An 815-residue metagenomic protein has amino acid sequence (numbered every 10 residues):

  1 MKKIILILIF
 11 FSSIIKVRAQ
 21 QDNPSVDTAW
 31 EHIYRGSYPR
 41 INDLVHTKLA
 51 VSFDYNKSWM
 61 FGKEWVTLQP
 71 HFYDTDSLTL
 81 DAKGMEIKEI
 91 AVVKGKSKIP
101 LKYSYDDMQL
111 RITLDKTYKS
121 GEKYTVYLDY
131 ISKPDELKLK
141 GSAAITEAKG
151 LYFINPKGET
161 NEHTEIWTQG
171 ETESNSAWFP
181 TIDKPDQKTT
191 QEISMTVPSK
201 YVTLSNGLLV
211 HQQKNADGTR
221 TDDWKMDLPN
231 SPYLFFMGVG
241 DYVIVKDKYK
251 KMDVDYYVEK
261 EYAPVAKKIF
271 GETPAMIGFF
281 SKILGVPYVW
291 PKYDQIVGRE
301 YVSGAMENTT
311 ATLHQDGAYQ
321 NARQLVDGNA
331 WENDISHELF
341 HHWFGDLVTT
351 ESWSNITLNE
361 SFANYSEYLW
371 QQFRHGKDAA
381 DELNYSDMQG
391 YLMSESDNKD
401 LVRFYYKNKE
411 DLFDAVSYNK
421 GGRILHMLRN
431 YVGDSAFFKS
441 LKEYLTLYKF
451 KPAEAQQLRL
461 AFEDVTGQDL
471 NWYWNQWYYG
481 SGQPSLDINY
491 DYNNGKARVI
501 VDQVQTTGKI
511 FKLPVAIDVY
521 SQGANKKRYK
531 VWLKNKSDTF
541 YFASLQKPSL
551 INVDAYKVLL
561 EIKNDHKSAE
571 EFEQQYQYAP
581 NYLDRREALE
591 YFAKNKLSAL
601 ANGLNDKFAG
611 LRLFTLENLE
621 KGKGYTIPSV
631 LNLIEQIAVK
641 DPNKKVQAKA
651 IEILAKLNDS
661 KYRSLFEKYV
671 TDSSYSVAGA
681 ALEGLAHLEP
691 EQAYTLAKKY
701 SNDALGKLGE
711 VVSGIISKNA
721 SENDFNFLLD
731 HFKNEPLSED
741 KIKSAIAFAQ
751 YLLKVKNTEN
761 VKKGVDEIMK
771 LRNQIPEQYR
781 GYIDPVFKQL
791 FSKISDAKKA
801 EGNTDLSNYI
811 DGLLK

Functional and structural regions predicted by a protein language model:
K3-I5, K16-A19, P24-T28, I87 (+4 more regions): Hydrophobic alpha-helical and helix-loop surface patches within well-folded domains that function as non-catalytic
L6-F10: Sec-dependent N-terminal signal peptides
S12-I14: N-terminal signal peptide c-region/cleavage motif recognized by signal peptidases
A19-Y288, A415, N430-V432, Y448: Acidic/His-enriched low-complexity segments
V197, K260, F340, Y448-N632 (+4 more regions): Non-catalytic accessory/interaction domains
K557-E561, L583-K594, N602, R612-Y625 (+9 more regions): Structural detector for internal amphipathic alpha-helices that build alpha-solenoid repeat scaffolds
D565-Q575, K594-N605, G624-V639, D659-T671 (+4 more regions): Amphipathic alpha-helical scaffolding segments comprising HEAT/armadillo-like alpha-solenoid repeats
R780-K815: Eukaryotic acidic, Ser/Thr-rich intrinsically disordered low-complexity regions
